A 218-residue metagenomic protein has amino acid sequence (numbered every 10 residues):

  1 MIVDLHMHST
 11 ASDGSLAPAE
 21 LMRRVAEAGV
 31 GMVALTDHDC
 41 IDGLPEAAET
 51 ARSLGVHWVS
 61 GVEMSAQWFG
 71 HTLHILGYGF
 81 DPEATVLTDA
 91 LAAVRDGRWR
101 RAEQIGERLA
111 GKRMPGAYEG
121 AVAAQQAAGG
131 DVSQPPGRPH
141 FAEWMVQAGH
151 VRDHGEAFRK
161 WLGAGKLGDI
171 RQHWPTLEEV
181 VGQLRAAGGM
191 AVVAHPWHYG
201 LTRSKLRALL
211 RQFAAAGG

Functional and structural regions predicted by a protein language model:
M1-T72, K160-G163, L167, P175-Q183 (+1 more regions): An N-terminally biased module of ancient metal coordination in phosphate/nucleic-acid-related enzymes
V62, G79-D81, R113: Generic hydrophobic/packing signal
Q67-A93, G97-W99, E143-K166: Active-site gating loops and adjacent loop-to-helix segments of metal-dependent hydrolytic enzymes
D96-A128: Conserved phosphoryl-transfer catalytic core
D96-W99, E103, P135, P139 (+1 more regions): Electropositive phosphate-/nucleotide-binding environments in soluble metabolic enzymes
P115-Q172: Hydrophobic, aromatic-enriched interface-forming segments
